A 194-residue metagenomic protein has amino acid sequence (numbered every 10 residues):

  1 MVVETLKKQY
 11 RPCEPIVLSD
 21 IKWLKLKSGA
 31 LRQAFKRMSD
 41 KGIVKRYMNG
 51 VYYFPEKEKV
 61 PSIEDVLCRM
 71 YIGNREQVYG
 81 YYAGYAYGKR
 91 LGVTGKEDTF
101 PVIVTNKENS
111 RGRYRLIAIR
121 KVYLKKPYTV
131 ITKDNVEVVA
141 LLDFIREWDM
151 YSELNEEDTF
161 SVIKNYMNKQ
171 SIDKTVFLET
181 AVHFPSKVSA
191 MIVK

Functional and structural regions predicted by a protein language model:
M1-G73: Short beta-edge/loop segments at beta->alpha junctions of small alpha/beta modules that act as binding/recognition
L31, A83-G84, E137: Amphipathic alpha-helical interface surfaces
M38, Y87-G88, M167: Hydrophobic alpha-helix position signal
I43, G95, N168-S171: Short alpha-helix boundary/capping elements
Y47-V51, G73-L116: Short gly/ser-rich loop at a beta-strand->alpha-helix junction or flexible surface loop bordering the NTP-binding
A118-K126: A short, charged helix-loop
K125-K194: Hydrophobic alpha-helical interaction segments
